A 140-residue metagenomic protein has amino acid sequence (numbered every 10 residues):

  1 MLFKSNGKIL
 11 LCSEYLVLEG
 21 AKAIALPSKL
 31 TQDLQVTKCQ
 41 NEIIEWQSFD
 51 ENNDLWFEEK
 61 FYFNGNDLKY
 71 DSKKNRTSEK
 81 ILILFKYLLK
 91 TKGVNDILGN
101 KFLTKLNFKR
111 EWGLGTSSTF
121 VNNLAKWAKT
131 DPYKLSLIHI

Functional and structural regions predicted by a protein language model:
M1-W112, T130-K134: ATP-binding N-lobe of GHMP and related small-molecule kinases
W112-T116, F120: Short, contiguous, pocket-lining structural segments that sit at or immediately flank catalytic/ligand-binding sites
T119-D131: Stable alpha-helical structural segments in soluble proteins, enriched in small hydrophobic residues
I138-I140: Conserved small/polar residues in nucleotide/adenosyl-binding loops
